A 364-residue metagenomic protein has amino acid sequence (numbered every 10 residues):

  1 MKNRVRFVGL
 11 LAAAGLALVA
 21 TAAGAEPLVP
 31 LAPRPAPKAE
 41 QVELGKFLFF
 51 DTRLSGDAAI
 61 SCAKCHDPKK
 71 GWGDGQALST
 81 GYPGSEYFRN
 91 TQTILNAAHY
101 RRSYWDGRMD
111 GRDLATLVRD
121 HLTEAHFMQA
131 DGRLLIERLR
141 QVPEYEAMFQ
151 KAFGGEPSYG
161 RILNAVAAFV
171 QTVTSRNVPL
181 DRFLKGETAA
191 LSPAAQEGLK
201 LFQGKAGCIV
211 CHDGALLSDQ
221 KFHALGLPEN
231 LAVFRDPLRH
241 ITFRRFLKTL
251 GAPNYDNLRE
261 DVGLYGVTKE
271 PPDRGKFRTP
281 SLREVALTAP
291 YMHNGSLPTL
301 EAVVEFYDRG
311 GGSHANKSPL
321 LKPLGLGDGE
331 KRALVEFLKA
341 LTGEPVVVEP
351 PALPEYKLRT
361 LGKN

Functional and structural regions predicted by a protein language model:
M1-A12: Bacterial N-terminal signal peptides that target proteins for export
N3, A22-N364: Periplasmic c-type cytochrome electron-transfer domains
L16-A22: C-terminal segment of classical bacterial N-terminal signal peptides
